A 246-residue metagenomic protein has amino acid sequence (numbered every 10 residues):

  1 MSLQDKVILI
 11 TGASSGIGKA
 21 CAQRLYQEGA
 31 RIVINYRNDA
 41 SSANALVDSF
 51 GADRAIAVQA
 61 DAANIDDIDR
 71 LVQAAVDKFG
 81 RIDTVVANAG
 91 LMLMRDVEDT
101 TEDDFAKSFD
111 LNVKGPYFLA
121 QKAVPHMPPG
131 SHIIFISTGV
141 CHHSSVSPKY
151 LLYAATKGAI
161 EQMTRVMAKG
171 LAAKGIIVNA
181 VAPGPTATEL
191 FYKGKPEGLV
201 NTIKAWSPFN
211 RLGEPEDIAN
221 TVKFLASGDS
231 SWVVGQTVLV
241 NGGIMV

Functional and structural regions predicted by a protein language model:
V7, S14-S15: Conserved glycine-rich cofactor-binding loop
E28-N44: Conserved glycine-rich Rossmann-like NAD(P)H-binding loop of the short-chain dehydrogenase/reductase
V86, A172, I177, V233-G235: Short, small/polar-rich loop/turn modules that mediate ligand/substrate recognition or access, typified
D96-V97, T101-F109, K149, F191 (+1 more regions): Substrate-binding pocket helix/loop in short-chain dehydrogenase/reductase
P125, K169-G170, S231: Alpha-helical segment proximal to the catalytic Tyr-Lys
I134-A159, T164-A173, P185: Catalytic loop of short-chain dehydrogenase/reductase
E161, A180, N201-D229, V233 (+1 more regions): C-terminal helical subdomain
